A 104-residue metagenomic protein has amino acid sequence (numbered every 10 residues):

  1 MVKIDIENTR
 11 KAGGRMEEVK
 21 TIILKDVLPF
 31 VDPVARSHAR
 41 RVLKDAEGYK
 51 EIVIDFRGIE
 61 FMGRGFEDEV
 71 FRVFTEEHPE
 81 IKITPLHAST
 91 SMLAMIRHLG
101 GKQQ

Functional and structural regions predicted by a protein language model:
M1-S37: Flexible, glycine-/charge-rich segments associated with ATP-binding catalytic modules
D26-Q103: Amphipathic alpha-helical interaction surfaces in cytosolic regulatory modules
